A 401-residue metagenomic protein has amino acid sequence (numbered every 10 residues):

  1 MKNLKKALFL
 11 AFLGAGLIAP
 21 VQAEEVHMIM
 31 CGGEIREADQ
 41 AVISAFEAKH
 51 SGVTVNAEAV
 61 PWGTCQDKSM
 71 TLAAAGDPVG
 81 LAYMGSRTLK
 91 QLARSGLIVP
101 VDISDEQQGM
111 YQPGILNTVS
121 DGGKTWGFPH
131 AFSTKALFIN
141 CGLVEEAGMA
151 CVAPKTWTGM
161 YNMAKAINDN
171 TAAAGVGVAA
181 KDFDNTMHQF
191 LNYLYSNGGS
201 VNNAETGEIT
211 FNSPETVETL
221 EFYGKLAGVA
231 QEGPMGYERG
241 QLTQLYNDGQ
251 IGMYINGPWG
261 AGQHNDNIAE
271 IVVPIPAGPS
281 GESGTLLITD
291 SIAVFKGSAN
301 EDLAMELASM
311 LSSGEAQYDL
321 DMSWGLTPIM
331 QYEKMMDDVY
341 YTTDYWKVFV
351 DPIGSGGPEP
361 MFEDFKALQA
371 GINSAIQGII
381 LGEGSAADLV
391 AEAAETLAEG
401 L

Functional and structural regions predicted by a protein language model:
V26, A45-P113, S120, E146-G148 (+5 more regions): Extracytoplasmic "Venus flytrap"/periplasmic binding protein-like
A48, E145, G228, D351-L401: Conserved C-terminal helix/tail region of periplasmic/extracytoplasmic solute-binding proteins
V79-G80, Q108-L143, A174, E282-S283 (+1 more regions): A structural signal for short loop-to-beta-strand junctions that line the ligand-binding cleft of periplasmic/secreted
S86-A136, T158-Y161, Q189, A269-V273 (+1 more regions): Hinge/lid segment of periplasmic solute-binding proteins
K90, P258-I271, G278-S374: C-terminal lobe and pocket-closing loops of periplasmic/extracytoplasmic Venus-flytrap solute-binding proteins
V99-P113, V176-F183, N197-E218, D266 (+2 more regions): Short, solvent-exposed loop/beta-turn-alpha elements that line the ligand-binding surface or hinge of extracytoplasmic
W126-H130, K135, T158-E208, I251: Extracytoplasmic/periplasmic solute-binding protein
M163-A166, E205-M235: Glycine-centered hinge/linker elements that transmit conformational signals in sensory and ligand-binding systems
